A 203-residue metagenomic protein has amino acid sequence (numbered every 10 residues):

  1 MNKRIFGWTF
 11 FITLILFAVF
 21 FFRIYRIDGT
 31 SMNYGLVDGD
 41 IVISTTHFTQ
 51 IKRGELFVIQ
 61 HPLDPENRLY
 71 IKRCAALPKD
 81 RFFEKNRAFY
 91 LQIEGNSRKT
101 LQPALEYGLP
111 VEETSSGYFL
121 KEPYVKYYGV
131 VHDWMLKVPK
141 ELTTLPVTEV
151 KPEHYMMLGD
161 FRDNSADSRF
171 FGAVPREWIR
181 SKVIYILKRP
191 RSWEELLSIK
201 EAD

Functional and structural regions predicted by a protein language model:
I5, Y34-D203: Soluble "head" domains of membrane/secretory-pathway proteins
F6-F21: Hydrophobic membrane-insertion alpha-helices, especially the h-region of bacterial N-terminal signal peptides
F21-D28: Signal peptide cleavage region of secreted peptide precursors
S31: Catalytic nucleophile serine of serine hydrolases, specifically the conserved "nucleophile elbow" pentapeptide
